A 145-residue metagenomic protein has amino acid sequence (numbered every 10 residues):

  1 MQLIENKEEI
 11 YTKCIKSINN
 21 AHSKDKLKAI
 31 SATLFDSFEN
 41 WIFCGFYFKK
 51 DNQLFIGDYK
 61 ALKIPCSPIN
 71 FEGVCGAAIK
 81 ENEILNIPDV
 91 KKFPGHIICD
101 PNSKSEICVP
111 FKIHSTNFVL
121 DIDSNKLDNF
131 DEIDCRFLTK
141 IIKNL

Functional and structural regions predicted by a protein language model:
M1-P65: Intrinsically disordered, low-complexity terminal regulatory regions
Q2-I4, Y11, I15, F118-L120 (+1 more regions): Juxtadomain coupling helices with adjacent low-complexity linkers
W41, K49-C99: Regulatory sensory and allosteric helical modules in signal-transduction proteins and certain transcription factors
F43, C108, V119: Short hydrophobic/aromatic beta-strand element in the GNAT-like acyltransferase core that lines or flanks the acyl-donor
N82, H114-S115: Residue-level detection of beta-strand-connecting loop/turn positions
N86, P110, D121: Conserved beta-strand segments that form the floor/walls of ligand-binding pockets within enzyme and binding domains
S105-K112: A short, aliphatic-rich beta-strand micro-motif
